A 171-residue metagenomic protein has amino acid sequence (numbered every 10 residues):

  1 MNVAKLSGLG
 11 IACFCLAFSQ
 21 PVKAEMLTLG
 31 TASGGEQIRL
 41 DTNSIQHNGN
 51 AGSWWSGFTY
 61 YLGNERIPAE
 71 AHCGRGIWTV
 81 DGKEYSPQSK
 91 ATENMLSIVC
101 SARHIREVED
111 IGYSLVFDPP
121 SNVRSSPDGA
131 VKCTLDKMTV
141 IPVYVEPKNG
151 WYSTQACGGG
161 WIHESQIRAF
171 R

Functional and structural regions predicted by a protein language model:
M1-G10: Bacterial N-terminal signal peptides that target proteins for export
F14-P21: C-terminal segment of classical bacterial N-terminal signal peptides
P21-G112, A156-E164, R168-R171: N-terminal secretory-pathway/extracellular module detecting exported/lumenal segments and adjacent signal-anchor/first
L27-L29, V131-T134: Local beta-strand/beta-hairpin segments that build beta-sheet-rich folds
R66, I77, P120-N122, W151: Exposed beta-strand and adjacent loop surfaces of beta-rich binding modules that mediate intermolecular recognition
D110-N122: Short, basic/aromatic beta-hairpin or loop at an interaction surface
S125-A130: Short alpha-helix capping/helix-loop boundary micro-motifs
L135-S165: SH3/SH3-like beta-barrel superfamily modules
